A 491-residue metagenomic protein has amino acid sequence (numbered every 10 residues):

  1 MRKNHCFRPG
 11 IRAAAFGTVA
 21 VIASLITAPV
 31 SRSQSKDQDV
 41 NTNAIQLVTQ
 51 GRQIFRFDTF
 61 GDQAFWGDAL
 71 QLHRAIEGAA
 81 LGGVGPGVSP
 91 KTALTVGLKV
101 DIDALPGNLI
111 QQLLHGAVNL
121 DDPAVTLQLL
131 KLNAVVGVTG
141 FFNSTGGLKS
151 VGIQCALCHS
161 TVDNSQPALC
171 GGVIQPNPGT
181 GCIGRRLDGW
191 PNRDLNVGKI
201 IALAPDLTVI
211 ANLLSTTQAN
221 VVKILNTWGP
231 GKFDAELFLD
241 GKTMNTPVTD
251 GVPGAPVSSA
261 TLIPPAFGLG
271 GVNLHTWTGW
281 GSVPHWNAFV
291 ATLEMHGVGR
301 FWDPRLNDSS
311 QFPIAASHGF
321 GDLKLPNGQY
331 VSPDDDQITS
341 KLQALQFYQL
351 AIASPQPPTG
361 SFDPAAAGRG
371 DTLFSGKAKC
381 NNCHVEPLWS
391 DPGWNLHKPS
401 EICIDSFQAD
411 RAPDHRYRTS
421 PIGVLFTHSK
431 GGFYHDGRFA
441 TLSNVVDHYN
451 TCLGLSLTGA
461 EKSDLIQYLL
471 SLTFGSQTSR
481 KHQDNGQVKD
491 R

Functional and structural regions predicted by a protein language model:
R2-G17, I22-R491: Periplasmic c-type cytochrome electron-transfer domains
